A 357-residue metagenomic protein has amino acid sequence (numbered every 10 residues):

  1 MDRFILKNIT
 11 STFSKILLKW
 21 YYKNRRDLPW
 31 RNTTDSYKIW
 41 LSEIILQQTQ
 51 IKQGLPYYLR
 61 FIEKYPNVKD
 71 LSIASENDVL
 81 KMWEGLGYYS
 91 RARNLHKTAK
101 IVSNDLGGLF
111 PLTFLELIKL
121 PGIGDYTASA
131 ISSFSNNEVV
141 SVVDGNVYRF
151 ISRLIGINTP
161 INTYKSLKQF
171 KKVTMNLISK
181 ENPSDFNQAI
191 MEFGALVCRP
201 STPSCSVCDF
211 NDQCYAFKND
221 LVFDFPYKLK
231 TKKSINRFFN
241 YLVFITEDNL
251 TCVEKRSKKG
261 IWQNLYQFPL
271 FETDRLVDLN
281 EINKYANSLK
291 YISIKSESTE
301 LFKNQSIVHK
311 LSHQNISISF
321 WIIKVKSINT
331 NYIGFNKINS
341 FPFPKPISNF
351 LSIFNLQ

Functional and structural regions predicted by a protein language model:
M1-R26, N32, A195-Q357: Intrinsically disordered, low-complexity, charged terminal extensions of DNA damage-control enzymes
D2-I9, S14-I16, W20-S204, F210-F223 (+1 more regions): Catalytic cores of DNA base-excision repair glycosylases
